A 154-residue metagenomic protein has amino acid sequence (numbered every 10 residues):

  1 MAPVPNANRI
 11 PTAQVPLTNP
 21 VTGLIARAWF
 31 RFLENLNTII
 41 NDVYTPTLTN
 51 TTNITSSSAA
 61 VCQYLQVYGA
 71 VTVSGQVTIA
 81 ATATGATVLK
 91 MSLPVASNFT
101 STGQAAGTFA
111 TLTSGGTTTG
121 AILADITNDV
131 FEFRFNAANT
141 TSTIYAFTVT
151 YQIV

Functional and structural regions predicted by a protein language model:
M1-P3, W29-S56, N98-T102, A106-T108 (+2 more regions): Glycine-rich, low-complexity segments
M1-T45, A83, K90: Extracellular "spike/adhesin" assembly and maturation modules and analogous cytosolic coiled-coil scaffolds
A28-L33, Y64-L65, S74-G75, A80 (+3 more regions): Beta-strand-rich, repetitive solenoid scaffolds
T38-D42, V67, T127: A short, polar/charged loop/turn motif at coil->beta-strand junctions and beta-hairpin connectors
T51-I54, I79-T84, A137-A138: Extracellular beta-rich ligand/substrate-recognition surface
T51-L65, G115-I122: Short small/polar-residue motifs
S58-T111, T148-Q152: Beta-rich globular "head" domains
T113-T148: Structured beta-strand segments within beta-sheet-rich domains
